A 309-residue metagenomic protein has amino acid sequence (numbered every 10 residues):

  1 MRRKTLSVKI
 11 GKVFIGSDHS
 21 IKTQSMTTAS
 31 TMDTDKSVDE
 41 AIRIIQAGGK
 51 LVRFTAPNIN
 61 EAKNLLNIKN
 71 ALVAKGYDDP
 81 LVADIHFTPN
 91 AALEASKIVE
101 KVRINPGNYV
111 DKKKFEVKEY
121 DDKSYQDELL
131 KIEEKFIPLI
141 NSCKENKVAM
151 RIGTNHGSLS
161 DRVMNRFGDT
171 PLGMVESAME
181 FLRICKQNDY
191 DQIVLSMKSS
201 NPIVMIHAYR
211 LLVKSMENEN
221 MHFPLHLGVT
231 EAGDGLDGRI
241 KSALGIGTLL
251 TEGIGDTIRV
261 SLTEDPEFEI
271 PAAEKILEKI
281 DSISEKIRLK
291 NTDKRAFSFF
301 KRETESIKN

Functional and structural regions predicted by a protein language model:
T5-A29, L65-L66, V148-F167: N-terminal small/glycine-rich loop or linker at the start of catalytic domains across soluble metabolic enzymes
S17-K36, T55-P57, D79-T88, R162-V175 (+1 more regions): Active-site mouth loops of central-metabolism enzymes
T23, D84, I152, L195 (+1 more regions): Conserved, mostly hydrophobic/aromatic
T28, G48-L72, P106-D127, I193-P202: Glycine-rich, proline-tolerant flexible connector loops at the mouths of alpha/beta enzymes
G48-R53, I98-E116, E252-E267: Glycine-rich phosphate-binding active-site loops on the catalytic face of alpha/beta enzymes
I59-A83, L130-K147, L212-M221: Alpha-helix-loop-beta-strand connector modules within alpha/beta enzyme cores
D78-E116, D122-S142, K147: Hydrophobic or amphipathic alpha-helical targeting/insertion segments
Y120-F136, I140-N141, R162-N309: Catalytic alpha/beta core domains of metabolic enzymes, predominantly
